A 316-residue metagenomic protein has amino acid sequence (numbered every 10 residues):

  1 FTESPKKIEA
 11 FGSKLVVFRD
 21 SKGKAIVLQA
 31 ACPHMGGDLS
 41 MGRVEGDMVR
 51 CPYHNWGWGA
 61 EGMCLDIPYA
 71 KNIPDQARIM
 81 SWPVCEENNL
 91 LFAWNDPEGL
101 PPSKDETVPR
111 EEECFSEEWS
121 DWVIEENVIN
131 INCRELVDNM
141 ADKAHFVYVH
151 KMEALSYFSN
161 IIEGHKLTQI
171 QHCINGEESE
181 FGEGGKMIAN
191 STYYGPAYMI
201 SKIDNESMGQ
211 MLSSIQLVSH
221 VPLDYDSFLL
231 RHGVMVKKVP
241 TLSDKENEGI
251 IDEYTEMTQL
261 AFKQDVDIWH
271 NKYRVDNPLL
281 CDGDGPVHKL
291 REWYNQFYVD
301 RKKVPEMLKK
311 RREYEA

Functional and structural regions predicted by a protein language model:
F1-C114, A316: Rieske [2Fe-2S] iron-sulfur-binding domain
K24, G99-A316: C-terminal catalytic domain of Rieske-type non-heme iron oxygenases
